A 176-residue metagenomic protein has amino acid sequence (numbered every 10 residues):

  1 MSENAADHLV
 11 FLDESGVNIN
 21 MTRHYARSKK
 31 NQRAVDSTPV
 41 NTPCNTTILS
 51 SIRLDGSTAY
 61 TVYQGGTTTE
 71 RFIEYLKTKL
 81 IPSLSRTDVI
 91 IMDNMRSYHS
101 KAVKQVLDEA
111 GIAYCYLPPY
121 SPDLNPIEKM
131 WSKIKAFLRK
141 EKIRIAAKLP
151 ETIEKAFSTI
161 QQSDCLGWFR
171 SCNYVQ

Functional and structural regions predicted by a protein language model:
M1-Q176: Short functional hotspots at interaction and active-site rims
